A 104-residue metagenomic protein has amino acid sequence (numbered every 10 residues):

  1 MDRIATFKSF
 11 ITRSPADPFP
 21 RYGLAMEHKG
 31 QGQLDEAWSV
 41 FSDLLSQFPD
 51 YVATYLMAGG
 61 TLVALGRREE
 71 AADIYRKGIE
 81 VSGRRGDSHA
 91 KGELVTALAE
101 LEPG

Functional and structural regions predicted by a protein language model:
S9-T12, S42-S46, E80: Conserved structural position within tetratricopeptide repeats
E69-D73, L98-G104: Alpha-helical linker/edge segments of TPR/alpha-solenoid repeat scaffolds and analogous pre-/post-domain helices
